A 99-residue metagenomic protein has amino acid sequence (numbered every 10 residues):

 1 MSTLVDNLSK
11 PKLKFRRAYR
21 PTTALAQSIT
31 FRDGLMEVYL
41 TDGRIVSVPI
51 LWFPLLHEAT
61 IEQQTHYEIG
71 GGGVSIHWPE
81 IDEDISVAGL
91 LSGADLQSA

Functional and structural regions predicted by a protein language model:
M1-A99: Motif-centric detector for short Cys/His coordination patterns
